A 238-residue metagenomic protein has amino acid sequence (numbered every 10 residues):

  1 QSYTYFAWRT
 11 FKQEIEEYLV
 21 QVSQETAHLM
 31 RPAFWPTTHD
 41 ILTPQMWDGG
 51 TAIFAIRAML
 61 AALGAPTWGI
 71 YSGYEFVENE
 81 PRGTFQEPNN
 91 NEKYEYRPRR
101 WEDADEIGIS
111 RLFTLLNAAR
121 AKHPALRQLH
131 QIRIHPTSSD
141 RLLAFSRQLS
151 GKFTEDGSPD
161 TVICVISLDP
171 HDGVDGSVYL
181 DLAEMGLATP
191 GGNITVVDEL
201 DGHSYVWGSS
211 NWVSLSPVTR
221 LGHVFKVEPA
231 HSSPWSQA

Functional and structural regions predicted by a protein language model:
Q1-Y71, F76-V77, G83: Glycan-recognition surfaces
Q13-T26, A33, I70, Y74-A238: Carbohydrate-interacting/catalytic domains
